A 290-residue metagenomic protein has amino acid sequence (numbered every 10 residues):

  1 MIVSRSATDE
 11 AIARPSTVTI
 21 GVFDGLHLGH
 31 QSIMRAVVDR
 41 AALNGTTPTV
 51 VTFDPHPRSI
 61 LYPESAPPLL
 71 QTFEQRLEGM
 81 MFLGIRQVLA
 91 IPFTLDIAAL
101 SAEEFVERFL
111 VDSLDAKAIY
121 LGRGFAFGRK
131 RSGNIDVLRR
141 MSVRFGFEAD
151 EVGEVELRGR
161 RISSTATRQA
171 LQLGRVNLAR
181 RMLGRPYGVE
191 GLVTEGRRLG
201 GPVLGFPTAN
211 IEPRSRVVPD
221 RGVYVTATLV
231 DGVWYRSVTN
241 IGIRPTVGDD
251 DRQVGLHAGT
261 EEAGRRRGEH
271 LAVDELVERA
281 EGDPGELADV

Functional and structural regions predicted by a protein language model:
D9-T72: N-terminal catalytic cores of NTP/NDP-binding nucleotidyl/phosphoryl-transfer enzymes
H27, M80, I119, A179 (+1 more regions): Residue-level signal for inorganic ion chemistry
P68-R76, L100-V106: Glycine-rich, highly charged phosphate/nucleotide-binding loops
Q75-Q87: A glycine-rich helix N-cap at a beta->alpha junction
D96-F206, L229-D231: Classical nucleotidyltransferase
G196-D274, R279, V290: Phosphate/ribose-recognition catalytic cores of enzymes acting on nucleotide-derived substrates
